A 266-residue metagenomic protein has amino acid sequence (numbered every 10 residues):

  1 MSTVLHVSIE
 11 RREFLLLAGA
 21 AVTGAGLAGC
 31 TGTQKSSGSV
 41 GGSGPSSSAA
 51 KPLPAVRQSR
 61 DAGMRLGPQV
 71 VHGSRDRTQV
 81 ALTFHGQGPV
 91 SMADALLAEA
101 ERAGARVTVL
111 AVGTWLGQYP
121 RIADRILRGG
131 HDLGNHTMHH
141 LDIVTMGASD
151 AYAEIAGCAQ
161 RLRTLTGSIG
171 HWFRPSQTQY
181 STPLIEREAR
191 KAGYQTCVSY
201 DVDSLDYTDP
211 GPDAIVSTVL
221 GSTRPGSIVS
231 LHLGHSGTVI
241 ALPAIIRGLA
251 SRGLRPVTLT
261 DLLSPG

Functional and structural regions predicted by a protein language model:
M1-G29: N-terminal secretory signal peptides and thylakoid transit peptides that target proteins across membranes
G26, G134, V198: Conserved Rossmann-like nucleotide-binding pocket used by diverse enzymes that bind dinucleotide cofactors
G26-G44: C-terminal region of N-terminal signal peptides and the immediate post-cleavage residues of exported proteins
V40, S46-V56, R60-D76, A103 (+2 more regions): C-terminal domain-boundary segment and adjacent tail
P52-G157, R161: Active-site beta->alpha N-cap acidic-glycine motif
A95, G117, L141-R255, T260-P265: Catalytic domains of cell-wall/extracellular-matrix polysaccharide-remodeling enzymes, centered on de-N-acetylation
